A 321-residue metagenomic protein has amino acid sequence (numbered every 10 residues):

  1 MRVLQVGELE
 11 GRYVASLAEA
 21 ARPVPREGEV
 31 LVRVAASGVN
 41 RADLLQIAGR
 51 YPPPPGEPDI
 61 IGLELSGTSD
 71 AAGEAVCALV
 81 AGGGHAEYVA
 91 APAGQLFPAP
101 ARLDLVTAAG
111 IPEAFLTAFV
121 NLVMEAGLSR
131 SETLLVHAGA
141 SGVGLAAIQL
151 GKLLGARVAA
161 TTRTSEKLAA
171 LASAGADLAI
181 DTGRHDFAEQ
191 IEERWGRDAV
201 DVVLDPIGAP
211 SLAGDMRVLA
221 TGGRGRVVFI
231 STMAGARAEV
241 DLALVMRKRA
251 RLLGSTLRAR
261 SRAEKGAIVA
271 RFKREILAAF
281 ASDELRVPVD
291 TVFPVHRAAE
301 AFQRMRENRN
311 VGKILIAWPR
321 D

Functional and structural regions predicted by a protein language model:
M1, R197, S282-T291, A299-D321: C-terminal capping/lid region of NAD(P)-dependent oxidoreductase domains
A21-G38, A48-G83: Glycine-rich beta-strand-centered segment in the early N-terminal region that forms part of a ligand/cofactor-binding
L45, L63, V76-A140: NAD(P)H dinucleotide-binding glycine-rich loop of Rossmann-like/cofactor-binding domains, especially the beta1-alpha1
C77, L135, I180, D201-L204 (+1 more regions): N-terminal Rossmann-like NAD(P) cofactor-binding module of classical short-chain dehydrogenase/reductase
G84-A86, T162-A170, R237-L242: Short, glycine/polar-rich helix-capping loops at beta-to-alpha or helix-loop-helix junctions that flank or form
F115-H185: Mid-domain Rossmann-like dinucleotide-binding core that forms the NAD(H)/NADP(H) cofactor-binding site
D186-R197: Short amphipathic alpha-helix with an adjacent loop that forms part of the alpha/beta core around
P210-S282, A317-D321: Glycine-rich phosphate-binding loop and adjacent beta-alpha segment of Rossmann(oid) nucleotide-cofactor-binding
